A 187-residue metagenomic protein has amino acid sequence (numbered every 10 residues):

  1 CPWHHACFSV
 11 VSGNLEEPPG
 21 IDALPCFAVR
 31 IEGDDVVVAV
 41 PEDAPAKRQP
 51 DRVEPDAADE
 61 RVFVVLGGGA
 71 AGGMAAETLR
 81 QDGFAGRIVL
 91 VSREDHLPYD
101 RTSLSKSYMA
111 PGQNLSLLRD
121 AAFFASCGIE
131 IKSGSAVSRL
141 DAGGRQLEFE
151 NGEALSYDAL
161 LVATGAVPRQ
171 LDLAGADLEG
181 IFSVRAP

Functional and structural regions predicted by a protein language model:
P2-W3, F8-D35, V40-V64, D120 (+1 more regions): FAD-binding core/adjacent interface of flavoenzyme oxidoreductases
A58-E130, G134-A136, R169, A176: Beta1-alpha1 glycine-rich phosphate/pyrophosphate-binding loop at the start of Rossmann-like nucleotide-binding domains
